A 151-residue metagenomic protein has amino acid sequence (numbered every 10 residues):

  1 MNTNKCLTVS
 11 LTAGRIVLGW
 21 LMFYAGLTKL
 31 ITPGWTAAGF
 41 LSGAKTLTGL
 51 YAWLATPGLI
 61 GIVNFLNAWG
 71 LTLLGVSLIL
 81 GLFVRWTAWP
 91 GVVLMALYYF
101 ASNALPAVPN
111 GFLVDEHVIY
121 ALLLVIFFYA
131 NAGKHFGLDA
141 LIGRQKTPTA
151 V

Functional and structural regions predicted by a protein language model:
M1-S42, G49-L73, L80-V151: Extended, low-polarity transmembrane helix blocks
